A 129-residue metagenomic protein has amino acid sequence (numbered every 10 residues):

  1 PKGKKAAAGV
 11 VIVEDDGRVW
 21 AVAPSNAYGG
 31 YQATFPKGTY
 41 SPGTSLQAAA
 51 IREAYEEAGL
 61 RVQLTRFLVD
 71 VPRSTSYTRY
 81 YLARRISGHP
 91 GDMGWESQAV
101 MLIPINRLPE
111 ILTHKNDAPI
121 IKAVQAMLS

Functional and structural regions predicted by a protein language model:
P1-G9: Acidic, metal-coordinating catalytic segment for phosphate/diphosphate chemistry, firing primarily on the Nudix
K5-A6, Y28, A33-F35, S76 (+1 more regions): Short, solvent-exposed coil/turn segments
G9, R18, A99: Conserved beta-strand and immediately adjacent loop positions that scaffold enzyme active sites
I12-D15, A83-R85: Active-site beta-strand termini and strand-to-loop segments that position acidic
V13-E56: Conserved Nudix-box catalytic region and its N-terminal flanking loop in Nudix hydrolases and closely related
T39-M127: Unchanged
